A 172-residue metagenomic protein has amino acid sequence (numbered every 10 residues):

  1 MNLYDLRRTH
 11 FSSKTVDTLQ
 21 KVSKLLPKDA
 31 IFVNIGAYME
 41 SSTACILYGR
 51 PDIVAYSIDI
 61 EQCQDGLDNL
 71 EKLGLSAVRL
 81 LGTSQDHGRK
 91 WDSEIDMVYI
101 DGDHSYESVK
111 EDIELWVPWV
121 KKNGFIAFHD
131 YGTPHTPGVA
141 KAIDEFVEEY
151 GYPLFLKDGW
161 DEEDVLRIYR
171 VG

Functional and structural regions predicted by a protein language model:
M1-G172: A short alpha-helical cap/connector motif
